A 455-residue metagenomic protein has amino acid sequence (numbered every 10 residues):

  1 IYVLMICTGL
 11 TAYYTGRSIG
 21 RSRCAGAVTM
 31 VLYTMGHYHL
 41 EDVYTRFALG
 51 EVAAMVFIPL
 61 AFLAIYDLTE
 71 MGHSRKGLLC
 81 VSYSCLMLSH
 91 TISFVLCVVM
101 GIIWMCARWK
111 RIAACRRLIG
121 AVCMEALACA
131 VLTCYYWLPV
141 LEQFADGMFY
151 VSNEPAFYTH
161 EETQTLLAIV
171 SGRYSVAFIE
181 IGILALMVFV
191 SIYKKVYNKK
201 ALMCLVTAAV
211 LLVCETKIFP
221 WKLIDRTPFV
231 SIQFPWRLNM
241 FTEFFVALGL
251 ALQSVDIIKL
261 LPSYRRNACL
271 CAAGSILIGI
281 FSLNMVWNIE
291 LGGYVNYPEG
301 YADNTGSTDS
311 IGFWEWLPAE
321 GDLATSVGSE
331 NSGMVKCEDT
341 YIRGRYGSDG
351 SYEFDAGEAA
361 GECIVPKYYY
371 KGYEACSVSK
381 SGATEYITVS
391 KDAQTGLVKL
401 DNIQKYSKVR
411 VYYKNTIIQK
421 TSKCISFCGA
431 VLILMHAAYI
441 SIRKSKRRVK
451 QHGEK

Functional and structural regions predicted by a protein language model:
I1-G293, K408-Y412, I418-K455: Membrane-embedded transmembrane-helix bundle of lipid-linked glycan/lipid transferases
F47-A48, A53-F57, P228, W236-L238 (+5 more regions): Solvent-exposed, flexible loop/coil residues
R75, A128, G279, G306-T308 (+3 more regions): Alpha-helical protein-protein interaction elements
L291-G350: Membrane-interface segments at or immediately adjacent to transmembrane helices that form the boundary between
S326-K455: Active-site-proximal, structured, solvent-exposed surfaces of multi-pass membrane proteins that position macromolecular
